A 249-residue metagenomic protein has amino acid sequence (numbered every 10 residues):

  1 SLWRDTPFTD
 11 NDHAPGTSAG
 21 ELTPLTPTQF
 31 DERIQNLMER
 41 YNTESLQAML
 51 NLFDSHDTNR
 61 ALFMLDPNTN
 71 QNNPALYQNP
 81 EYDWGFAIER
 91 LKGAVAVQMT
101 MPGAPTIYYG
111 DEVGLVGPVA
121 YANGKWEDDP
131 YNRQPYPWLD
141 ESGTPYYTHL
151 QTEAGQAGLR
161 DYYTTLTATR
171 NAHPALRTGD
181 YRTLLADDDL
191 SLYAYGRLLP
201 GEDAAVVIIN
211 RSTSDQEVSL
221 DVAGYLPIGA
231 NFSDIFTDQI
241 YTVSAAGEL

Functional and structural regions predicted by a protein language model:
S1-E127, D187-D189, L198-E202, V207-S212 (+1 more regions): Conserved alpha/beta catalytic core and glycan-binding cleft of carbohydrate-active enzymes
I88, I107, V113-L115, A120-L249: Carbohydrate-interacting/catalytic domains
